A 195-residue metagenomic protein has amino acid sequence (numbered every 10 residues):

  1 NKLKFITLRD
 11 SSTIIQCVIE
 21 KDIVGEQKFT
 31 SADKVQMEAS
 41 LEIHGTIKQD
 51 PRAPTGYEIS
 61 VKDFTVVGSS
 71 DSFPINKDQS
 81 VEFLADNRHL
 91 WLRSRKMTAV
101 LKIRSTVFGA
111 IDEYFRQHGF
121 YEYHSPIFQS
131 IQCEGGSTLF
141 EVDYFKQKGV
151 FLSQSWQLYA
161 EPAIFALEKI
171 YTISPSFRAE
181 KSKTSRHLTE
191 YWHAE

Functional and structural regions predicted by a protein language model:
K2-H193: Class II aminoacyl-tRNA synthetase-like tRNA-binding/catalytic domains
